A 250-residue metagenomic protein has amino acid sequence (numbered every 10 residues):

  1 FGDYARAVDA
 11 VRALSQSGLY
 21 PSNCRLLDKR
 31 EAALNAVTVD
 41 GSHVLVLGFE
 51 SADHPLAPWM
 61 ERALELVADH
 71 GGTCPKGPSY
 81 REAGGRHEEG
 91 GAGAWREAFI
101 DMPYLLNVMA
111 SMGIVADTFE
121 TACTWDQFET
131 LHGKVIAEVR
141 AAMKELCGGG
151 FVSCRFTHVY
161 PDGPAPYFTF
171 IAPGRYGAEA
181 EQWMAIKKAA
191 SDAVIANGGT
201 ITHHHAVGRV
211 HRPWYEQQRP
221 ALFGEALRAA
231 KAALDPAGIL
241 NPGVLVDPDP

Functional and structural regions predicted by a protein language model:
F1, A178-E181, W214-A221: Alpha-helix capping and helix-loop boundary segments enriched in small/acidic/polar residues
G2-A189, A193, N197: C-terminal substrate-recognition/cap domain of FAD-linked oxidoreductases
R25, P78, H205-A206, P242-L245: Short loop/turn and capping residues at structural boundaries
R30, V159, I201, A206-P213: Small/polar glycine-rich anion-binding or flexible loop at a beta-alpha turn
G163, A185-A189, T202, V210 (+1 more regions): Short amphipathic alpha-helical segments
I195-A206, A232, P236-L240: Alpha-helix capping/hinge segments and adjacent helical runs
H211-P250: Activity-critical C-terminal alpha-helical subdomain
